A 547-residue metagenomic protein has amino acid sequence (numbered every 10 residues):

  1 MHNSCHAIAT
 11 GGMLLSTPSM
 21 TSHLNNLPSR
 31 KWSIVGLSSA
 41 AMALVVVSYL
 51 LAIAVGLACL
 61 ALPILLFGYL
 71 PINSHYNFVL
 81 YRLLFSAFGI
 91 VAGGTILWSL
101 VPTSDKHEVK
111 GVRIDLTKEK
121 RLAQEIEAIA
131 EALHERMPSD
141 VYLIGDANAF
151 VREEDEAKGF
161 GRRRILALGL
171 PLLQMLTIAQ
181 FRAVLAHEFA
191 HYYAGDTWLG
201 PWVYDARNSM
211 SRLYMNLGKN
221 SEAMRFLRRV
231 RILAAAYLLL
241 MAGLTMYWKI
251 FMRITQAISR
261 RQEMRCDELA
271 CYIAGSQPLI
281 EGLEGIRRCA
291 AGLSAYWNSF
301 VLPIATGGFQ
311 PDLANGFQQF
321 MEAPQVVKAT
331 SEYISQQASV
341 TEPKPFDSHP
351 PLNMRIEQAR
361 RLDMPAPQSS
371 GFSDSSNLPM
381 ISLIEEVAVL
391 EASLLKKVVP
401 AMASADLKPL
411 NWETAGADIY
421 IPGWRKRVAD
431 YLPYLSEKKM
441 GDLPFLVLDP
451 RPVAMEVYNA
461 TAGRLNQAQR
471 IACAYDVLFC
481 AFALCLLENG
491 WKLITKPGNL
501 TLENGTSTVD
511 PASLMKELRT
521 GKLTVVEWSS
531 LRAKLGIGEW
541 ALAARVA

Functional and structural regions predicted by a protein language model:
I8-S33, R229-S259, M264, E268 (+2 more regions): Cytosolic-facing loops and C-terminal tails of multi-pass membrane proteins
L14, P18-S19, V101-S209, D510 (+1 more regions): Peri-catalytic and regulatory segments of divalent metal-dependent proteins
A52-Y76, S211-N220: Juxtamembrane "helix exit" motif at the C-terminal ends of alpha-helical transmembrane segments in multi-pass membrane
I64-I90, V230-L239: Hydrophobic alpha-helical transmembrane segments
V79-H107: Transmembrane alpha-helices and immediately adjacent membrane-cytoplasm interface residues in multi-pass integral
L97-I114, F251-Q262: Transmembrane-cytosolic junction motif
A194-L227, Q277-R287: Post-HEXXH active-site segment of zinc metalloproteases
